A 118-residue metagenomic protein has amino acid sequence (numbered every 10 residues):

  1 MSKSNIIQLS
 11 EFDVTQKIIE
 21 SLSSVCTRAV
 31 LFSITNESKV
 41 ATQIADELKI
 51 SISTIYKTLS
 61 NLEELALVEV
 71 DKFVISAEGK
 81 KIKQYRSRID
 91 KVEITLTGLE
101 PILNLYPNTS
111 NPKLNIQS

Functional and structural regions predicted by a protein language model:
S2-E20: Short, Lys/Arg-enriched N-terminal segment that forms or immediately precedes the first helix of a structured domain
S24, N61: Alpha-helical DNA-recognition elements
V25-T27, N36-Q43: Short capping segments at the starts of secondary-structure elements
Q43-E47, L62: A short acidic, leucine-rich amphipathic alpha-helix
A66, K72: Glycine-centered, phosphate/nucleic-acid-interacting loop/turn motifs that mediate DNA/RNA or nucleotide
S76-K113: Conserved segment of winged-helix/HTH DNA-binding domains
